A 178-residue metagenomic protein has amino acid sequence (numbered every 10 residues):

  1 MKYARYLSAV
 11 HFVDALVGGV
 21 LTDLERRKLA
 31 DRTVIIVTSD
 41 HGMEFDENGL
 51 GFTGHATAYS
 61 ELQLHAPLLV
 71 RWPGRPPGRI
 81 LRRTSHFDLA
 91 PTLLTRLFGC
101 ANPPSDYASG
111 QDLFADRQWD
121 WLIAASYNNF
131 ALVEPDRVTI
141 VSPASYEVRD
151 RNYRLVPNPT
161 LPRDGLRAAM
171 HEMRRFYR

Functional and structural regions predicted by a protein language model:
M1-T33, L62: A long, amphipathic alpha-helix that forms part of the scaffold/cap immediately adjacent to metal-dependent active
K2, H55, E172-M173: A general marker of short, structured functional hotspots
Y3-Y6, I35-D40, C100-S109: A generic short-segment signal for beta-strand/edge and adjacent turn/coil regions
A4-V10, T38, R82-F87: Active-site metal-coordination segments of metallo-dependent hydrolases
V10, G42, G54-T57, L62-L64 (+3 more regions): Mature, Sec-exported extracytoplasmic domains of Gram-positive
F12, E47, A115-D116: Generic structural "secondary-structure junction" signal
G18, T22-D31, W72-R178: Membrane-interface soluble catalytic domains
E25, L29-P73: Histidine-centered active-site microenvironments of extracellular/periplasmic hydrolases and transferases
